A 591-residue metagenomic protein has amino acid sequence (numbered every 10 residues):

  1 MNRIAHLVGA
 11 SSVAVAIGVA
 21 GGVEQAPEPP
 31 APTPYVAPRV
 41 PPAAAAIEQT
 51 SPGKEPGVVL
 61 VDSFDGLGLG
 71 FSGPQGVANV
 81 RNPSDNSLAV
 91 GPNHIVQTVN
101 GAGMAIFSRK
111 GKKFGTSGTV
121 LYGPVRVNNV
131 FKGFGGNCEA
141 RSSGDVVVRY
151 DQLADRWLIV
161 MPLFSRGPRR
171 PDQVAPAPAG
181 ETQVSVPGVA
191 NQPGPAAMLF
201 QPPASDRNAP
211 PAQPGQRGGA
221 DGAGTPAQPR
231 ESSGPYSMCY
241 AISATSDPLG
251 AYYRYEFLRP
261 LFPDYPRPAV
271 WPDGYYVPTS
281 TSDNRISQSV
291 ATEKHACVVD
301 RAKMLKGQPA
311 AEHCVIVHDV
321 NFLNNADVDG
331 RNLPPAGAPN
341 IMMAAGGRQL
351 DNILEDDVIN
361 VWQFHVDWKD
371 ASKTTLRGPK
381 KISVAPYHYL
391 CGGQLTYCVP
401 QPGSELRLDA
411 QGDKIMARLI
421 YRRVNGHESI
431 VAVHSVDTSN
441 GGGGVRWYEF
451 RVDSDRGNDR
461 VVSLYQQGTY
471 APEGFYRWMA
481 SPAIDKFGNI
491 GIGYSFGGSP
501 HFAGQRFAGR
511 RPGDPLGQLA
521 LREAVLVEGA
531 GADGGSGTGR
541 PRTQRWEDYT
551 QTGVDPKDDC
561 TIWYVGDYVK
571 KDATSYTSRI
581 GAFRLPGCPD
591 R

Functional and structural regions predicted by a protein language model:
I4-I17: Gram-negative bacterial Sec-dependent N-terminal signal peptides
G21-R591: C-terminal PAP-associated
